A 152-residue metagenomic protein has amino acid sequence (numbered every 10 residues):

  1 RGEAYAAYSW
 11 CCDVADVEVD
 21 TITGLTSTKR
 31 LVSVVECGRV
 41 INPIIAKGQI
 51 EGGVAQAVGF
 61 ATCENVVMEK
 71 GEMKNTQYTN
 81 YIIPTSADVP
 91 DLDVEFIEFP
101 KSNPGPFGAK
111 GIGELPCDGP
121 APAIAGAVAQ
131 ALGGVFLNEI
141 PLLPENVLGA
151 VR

Functional and structural regions predicted by a protein language model:
R1-R152: C-terminal catalytic domains of large/alpha subunits in multi-subunit enzymes
